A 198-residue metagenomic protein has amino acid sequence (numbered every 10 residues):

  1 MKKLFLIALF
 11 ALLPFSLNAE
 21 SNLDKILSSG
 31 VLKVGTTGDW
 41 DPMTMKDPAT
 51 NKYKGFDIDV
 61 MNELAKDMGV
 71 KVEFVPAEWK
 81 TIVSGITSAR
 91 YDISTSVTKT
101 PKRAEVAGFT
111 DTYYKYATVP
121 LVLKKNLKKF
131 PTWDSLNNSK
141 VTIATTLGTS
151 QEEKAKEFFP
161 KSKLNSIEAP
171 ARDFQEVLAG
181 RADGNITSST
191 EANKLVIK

Functional and structural regions predicted by a protein language model:
L4-S16: Sec-dependent N-terminal signal peptides
S21-V97, E105: Extracytoplasmic small-molecule ligand-binding "clamshell" domains of the periplasmic binding protein/Venus flytrap
L23, K124-V141: Flexible hinge/capping segments at coil-to-helix
G30-T36, K54, W133-G148: Short loop->beta-strand "edge-of-pocket" segments that line small-molecule binding or catalytic clefts across diverse
T36-G38, F109-P131: Hydrophobic/proline-rich hinge and linker segments of small-molecule sensing/allosteric domains, predominantly
T44-T50, M61-V70, T132-N137, Q151-I167 (+1 more regions): Ligand-binding cleft/hinge of the Venus flytrap
K71-E78, T145-T146, S162-P170: Short beta-strand-to-loop elements that line the ligand-binding cleft of bilobed periplasmic-binding protein-like
K80-S84, V97-V106, E153-E157, Q175-K198: A ligand-binding cleft/hinge motif common to bilobed small-molecule-binding domains
